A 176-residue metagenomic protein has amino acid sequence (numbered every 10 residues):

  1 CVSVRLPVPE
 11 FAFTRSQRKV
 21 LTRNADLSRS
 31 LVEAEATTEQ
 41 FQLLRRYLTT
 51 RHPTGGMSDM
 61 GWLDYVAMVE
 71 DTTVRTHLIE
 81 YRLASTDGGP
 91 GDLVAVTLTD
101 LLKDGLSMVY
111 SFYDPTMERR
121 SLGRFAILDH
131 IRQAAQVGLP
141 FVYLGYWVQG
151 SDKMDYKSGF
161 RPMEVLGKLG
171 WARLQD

Functional and structural regions predicted by a protein language model:
V2-P9, P140-D176: Active-site/acyl-donor-binding loops of N-acyltransferases
S3-R119, G159: A conserved beta-strand-loop-helix scaffold within acyl/acetyltransferase catalytic domains
L44, I127-H130, K157: Residue-level preference for non-acidic, small/hydrophobic
H52, A135-G138, V165: Secondary-structure transition/hinge residues
D104-Y110, V137-L144: Glycine-rich phosphate/pyrophosphate-binding loops and their adjacent beta-strand/loop elements at enzyme active sites
R119-I131: Conserved acetyl-CoA-binding loop-helix of GNAT-fold acetyltransferases
L128-P140: Conserved acyl-CoA
